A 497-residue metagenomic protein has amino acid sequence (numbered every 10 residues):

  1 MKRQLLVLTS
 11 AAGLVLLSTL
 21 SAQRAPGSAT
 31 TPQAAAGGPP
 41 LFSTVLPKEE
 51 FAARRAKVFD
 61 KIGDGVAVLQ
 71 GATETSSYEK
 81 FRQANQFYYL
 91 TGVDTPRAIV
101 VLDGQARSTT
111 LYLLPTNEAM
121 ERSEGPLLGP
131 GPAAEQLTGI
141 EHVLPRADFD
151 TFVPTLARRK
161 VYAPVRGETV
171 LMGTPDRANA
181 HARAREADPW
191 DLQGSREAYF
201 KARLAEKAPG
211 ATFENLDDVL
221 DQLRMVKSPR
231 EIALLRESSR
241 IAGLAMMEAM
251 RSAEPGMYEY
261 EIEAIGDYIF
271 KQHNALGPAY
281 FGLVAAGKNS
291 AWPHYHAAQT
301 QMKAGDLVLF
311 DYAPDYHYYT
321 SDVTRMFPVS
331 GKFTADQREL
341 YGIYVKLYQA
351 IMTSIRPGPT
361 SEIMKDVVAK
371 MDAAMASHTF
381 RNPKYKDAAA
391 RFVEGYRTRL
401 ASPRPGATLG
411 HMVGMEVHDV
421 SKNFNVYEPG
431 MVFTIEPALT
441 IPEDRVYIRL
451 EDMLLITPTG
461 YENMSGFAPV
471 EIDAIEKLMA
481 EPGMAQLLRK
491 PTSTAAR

Functional and structural regions predicted by a protein language model:
M1-T9: Bacterial N-terminal signal peptides that target proteins for export
K2-R3, S18-R497: Active-site neighborhoods and metal-handling regions in enzymes and metal-associated proteins
T9-T19: Bacterial N-terminal signal peptides
